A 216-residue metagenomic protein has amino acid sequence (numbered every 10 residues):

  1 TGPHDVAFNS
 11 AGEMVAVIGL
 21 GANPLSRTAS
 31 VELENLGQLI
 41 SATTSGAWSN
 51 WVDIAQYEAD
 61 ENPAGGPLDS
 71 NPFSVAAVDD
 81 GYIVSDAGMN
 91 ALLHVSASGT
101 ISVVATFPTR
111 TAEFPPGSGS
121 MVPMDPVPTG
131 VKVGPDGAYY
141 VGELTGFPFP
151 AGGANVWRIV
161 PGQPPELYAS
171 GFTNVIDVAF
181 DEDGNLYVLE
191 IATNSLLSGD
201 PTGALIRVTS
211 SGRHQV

Functional and structural regions predicted by a protein language model:
T1, W48-Q56, S102-T109, E113-F114 (+2 more regions): Beta-propeller fold detector
T1-M14, I18, E58-Y82, T111-Y139 (+4 more regions): Beta-rich, blade/repeat-based domains predominating in secreted/periplasmic proteins but also intracellular
N9-G12, V17-A64: A gly/proline- and charged-residue-enriched helix-loop-helix capping module
E13-V15, Q38, D80-I83, M89-N90 (+5 more regions): Generic structural signal for coil-to-beta-strand starts
A16-G37, Y140-G153, V188-G203: Short, conserved, GDST-rich strand-edge loop motifs in beta-rich repeat architectures
N35-I40, A91-H94, V103, A154-W157 (+1 more regions): A short loop-to-beta-strand structural motif that recurs across blades of beta-propeller domains
A42-G46, V95-T100, I159-P164, V208-G212: Short loop/turn segments that connect beta-strands within beta-propeller blades
N194, T202-V216: C-terminal closing repeat unit and adjoining cap/tail of repeat-based domains
